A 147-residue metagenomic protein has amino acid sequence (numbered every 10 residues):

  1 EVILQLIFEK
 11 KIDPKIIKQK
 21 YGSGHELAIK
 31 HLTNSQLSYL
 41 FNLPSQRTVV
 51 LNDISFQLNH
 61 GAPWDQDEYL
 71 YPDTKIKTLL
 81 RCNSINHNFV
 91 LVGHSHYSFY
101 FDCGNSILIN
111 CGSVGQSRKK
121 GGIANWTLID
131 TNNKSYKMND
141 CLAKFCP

Functional and structural regions predicted by a protein language model:
E1-L6, Q66, L91-D102, Q116-G121: Active-site environment of divalent metal-dependent phosphoester hydrolases
E1-T48, I54-L58, L70-I85: Active-site neighborhood of divalent metal-dependent phosphoester bond hydrolases
L40, H60, H94, G112 (+1 more regions): Divalent metal-coordination and catalytic microenvironments
N42, L51-N52, G104, G122: Short, solvent-exposed coil/turn segments
P44-T48, Y97-S98, A124-W126: Short, acidic/polar N-cap/turn motifs at the starts of alpha helices
S55-A62, L108-G112: Active-site-proximal beta-strand elements of phosphoester/diester hydrolases
D73-I109: Anionic-ligand binding region
D102-P147: Acidic, His/Gly-rich catalytic cores of divalent-metal-dependent hydrolytic chemistry
